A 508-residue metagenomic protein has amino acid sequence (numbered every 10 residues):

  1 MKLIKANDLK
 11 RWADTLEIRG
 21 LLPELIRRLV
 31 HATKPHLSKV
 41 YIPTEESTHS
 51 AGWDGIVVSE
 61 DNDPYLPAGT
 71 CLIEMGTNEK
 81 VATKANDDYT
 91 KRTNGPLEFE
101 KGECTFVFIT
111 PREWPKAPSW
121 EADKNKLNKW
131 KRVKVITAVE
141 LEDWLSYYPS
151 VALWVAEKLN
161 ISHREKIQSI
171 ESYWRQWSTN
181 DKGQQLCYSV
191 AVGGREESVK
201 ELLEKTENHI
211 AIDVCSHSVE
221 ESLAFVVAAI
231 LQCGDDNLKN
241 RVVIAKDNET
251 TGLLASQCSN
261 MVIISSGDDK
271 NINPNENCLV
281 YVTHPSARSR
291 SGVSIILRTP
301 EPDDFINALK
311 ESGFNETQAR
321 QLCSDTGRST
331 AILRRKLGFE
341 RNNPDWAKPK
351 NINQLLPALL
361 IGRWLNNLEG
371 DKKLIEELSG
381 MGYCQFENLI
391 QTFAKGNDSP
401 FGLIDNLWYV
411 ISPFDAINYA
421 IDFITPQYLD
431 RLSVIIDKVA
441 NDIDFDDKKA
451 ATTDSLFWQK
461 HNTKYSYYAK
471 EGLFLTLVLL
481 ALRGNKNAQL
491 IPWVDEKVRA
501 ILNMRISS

Functional and structural regions predicted by a protein language model:
M1-E221, C278-T283, R298-R328, I332: Mixed-charge (Asp/Glu-Lys/Arg
N7, N62, N78, N86 (+22 more regions): Detector for Asparagine
T15-I18, D247, I424, M504: Polar helix-capping/helix-linker motif
P67-F99, N237-E249, A440-Q459: Generic detector of solvent-exposed, compositionally biased contiguous segments
T77, A229-I230: Short capping/hinge segments at domain boundaries that bridge a core fold to an adjacent linker or tail
A211, C215-E221, I230-A287: Conserved P-loop NTPase "ATPase switch" module shared by AAA+ and STAND
A224-V226: Hydrophobic positions on the alpha1 helix immediately C-terminal to the Walker A/P-loop
S289-S291, I295, D304-S508: Extended alpha-helical scaffold segments
